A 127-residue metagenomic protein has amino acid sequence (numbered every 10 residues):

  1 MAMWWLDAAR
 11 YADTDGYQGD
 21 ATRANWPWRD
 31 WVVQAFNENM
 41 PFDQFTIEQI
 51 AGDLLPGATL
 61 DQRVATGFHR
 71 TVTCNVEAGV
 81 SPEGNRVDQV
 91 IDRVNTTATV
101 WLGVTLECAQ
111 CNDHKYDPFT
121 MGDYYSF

Functional and structural regions predicted by a protein language model:
M1-F127: Short, structured secondary-structure elements that scaffold catalytic or ligand/cofactor-binding regions
